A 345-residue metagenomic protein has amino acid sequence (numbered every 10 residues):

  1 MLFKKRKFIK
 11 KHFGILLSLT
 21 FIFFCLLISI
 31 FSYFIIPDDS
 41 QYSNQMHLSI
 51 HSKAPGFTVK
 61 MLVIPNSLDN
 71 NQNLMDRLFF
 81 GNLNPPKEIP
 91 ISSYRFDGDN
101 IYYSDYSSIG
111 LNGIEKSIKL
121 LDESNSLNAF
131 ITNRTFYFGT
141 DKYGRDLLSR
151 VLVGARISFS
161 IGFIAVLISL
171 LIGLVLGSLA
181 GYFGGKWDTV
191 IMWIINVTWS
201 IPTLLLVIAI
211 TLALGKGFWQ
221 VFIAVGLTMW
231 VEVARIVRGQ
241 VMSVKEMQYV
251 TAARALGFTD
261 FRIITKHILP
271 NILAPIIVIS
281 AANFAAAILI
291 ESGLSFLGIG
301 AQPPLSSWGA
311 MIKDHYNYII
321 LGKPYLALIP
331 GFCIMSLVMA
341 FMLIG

Functional and structural regions predicted by a protein language model:
M1-L170, I319-G331, M335-S336, A340: Gly/Trp-centered helix-boundary motif
T140-G345: Alpha-helical transmembrane segments of integral membrane proteins, especially multi-pass inner/plasma-membrane
